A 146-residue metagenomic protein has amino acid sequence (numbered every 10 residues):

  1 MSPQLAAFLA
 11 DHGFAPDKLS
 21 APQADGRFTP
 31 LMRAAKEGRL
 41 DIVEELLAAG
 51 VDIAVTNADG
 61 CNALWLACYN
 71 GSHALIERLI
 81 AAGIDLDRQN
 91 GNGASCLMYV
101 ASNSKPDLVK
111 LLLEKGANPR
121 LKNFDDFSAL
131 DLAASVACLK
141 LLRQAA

Functional and structural regions predicted by a protein language model:
M1-E37, D41-E44, A48, A146: Intrinsically disordered, low-complexity regulatory segments in ankyrin-centric signaling systems
M1-H12, K115, F124-A146: Ankyrin-repeat-protein effector appendages
P16-L19, I53, L86, P119: Ankyrin-repeat inter-repeat connecting loop/turn
Q23-A24, N57, N90, N123: Ankyrin repeat boundary/linker residues
